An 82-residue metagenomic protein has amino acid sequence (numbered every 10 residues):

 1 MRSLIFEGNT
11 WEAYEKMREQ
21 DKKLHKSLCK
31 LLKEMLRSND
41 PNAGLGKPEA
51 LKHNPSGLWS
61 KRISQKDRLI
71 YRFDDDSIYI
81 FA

Functional and structural regions predicted by a protein language model:
M1-Q65, D74-F81: Basic, Lys/Arg-enriched alpha-helical interface segments
